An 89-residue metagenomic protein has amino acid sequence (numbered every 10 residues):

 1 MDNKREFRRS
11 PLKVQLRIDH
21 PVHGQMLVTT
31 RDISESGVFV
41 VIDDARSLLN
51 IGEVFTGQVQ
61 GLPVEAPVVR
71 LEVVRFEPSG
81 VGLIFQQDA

Functional and structural regions predicted by a protein language model:
M1-A89: Structured alpha-helical
